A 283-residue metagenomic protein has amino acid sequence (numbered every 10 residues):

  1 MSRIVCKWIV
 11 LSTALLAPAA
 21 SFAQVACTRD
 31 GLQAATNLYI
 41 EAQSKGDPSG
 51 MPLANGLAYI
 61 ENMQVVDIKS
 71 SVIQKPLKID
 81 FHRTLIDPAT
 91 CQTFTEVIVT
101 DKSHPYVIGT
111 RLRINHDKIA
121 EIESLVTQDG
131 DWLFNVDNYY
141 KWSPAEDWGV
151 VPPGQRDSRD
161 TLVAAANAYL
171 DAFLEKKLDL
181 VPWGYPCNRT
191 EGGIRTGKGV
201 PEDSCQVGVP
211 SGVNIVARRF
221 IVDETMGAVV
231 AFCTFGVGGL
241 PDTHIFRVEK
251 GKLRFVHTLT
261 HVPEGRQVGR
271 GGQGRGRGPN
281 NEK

Functional and structural regions predicted by a protein language model:
M1-V10: Bacterial N-terminal signal peptides that target proteins for export
P18-A20: N-terminal signal peptide c-region/cleavage motif recognized by signal peptidases
F22-K283: C-terminal and inter-domain tail/linker signature
